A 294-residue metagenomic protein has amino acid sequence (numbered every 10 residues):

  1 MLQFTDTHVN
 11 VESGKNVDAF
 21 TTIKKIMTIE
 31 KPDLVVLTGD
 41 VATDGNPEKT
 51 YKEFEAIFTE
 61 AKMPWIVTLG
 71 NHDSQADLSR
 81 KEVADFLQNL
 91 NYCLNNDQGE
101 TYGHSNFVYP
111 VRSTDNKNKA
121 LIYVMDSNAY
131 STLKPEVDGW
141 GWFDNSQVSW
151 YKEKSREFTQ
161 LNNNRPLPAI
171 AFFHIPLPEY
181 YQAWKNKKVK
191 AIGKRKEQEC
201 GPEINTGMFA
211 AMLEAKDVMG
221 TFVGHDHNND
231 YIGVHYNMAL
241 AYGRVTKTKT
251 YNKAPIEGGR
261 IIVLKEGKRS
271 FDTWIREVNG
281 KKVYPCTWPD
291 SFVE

Functional and structural regions predicted by a protein language model:
M1-E53: N-terminal active-site segment of His-dependent metallophosphoesterases
M1-V11, K119-N128, F172, A239-V245: Active-site-proximal beta-strand elements of phosphoester/diester hydrolases
D6, I23, V35, D40 (+8 more regions): Divalent metal-coordination and catalytic microenvironments
N10-E12, T43-E48, V67-L78, Y130-L133 (+4 more regions): Active-site environment of divalent metal-dependent phosphoester hydrolases
A19, T28-I29, F58-A61, E100-Y102 (+5 more regions): Extracellular/periplasmic catalytic domains that process cell-envelope and extracellular macromolecules
K31-D33, L121-V124, E136-D230: His/acidic metal-ligating clusters that form di-metal
K52-N163, R260-K265: Extended active-site neighborhood of metal-dependent phosphoesterases/phosphodiesterases
V108-N116, M208-A215, N229-E294: Binuclear metal-dependent phosphoesterase catalytic core
